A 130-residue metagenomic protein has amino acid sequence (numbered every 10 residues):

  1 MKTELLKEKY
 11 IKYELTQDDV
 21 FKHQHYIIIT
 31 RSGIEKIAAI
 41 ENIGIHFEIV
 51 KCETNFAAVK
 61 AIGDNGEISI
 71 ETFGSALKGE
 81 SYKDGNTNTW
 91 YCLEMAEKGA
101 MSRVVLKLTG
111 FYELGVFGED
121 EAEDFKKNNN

Functional and structural regions predicted by a protein language model:
M1-N130: Polyanion-binding surfaces on beta-sheet-dominated domains and ring/shell assemblies
